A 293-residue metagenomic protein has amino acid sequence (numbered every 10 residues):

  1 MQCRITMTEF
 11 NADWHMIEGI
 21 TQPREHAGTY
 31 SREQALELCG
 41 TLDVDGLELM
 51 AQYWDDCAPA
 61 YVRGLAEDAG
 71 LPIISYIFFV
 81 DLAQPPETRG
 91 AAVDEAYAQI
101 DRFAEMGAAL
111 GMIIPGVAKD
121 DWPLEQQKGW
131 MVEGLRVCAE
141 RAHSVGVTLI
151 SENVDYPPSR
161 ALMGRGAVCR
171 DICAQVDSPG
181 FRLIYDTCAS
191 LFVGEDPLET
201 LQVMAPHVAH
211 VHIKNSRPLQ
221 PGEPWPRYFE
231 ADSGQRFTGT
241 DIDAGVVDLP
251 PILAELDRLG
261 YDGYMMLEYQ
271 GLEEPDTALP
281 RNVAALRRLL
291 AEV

Functional and structural regions predicted by a protein language model:
M1-A109, R136, H143, S178 (+1 more regions): N-terminal pre-domain/capping segments
F10-A12, M50-Q52, F78-D81, G116-A118 (+4 more regions): Active-site beta-loop-alpha junctions enriched in small/polar residues
D13-T29, E87, W122, S159-G166 (+2 more regions): Gly/Pro-rich active-site loop or hairpin
R32-A35, P59, A92-A96, M131 (+7 more regions): Aromatic/hydrophobic pocket-lining residues that form the small-molecule binding cavity in soluble enzyme cores
C39, A66, F103, L149 (+5 more regions): Conserved, mostly hydrophobic/aromatic
E48, S75-I77, M112, I150 (+2 more regions): Conserved beta-strand positions in the central sheet of alpha/beta enzyme cores
E67-D68, P85-L183, F192, V203: Active-site acidic/histidine proton-transfer and metal-coordination neighborhood in alpha/beta enzyme cores
G263-L286: C-terminal/domain-terminus segments
